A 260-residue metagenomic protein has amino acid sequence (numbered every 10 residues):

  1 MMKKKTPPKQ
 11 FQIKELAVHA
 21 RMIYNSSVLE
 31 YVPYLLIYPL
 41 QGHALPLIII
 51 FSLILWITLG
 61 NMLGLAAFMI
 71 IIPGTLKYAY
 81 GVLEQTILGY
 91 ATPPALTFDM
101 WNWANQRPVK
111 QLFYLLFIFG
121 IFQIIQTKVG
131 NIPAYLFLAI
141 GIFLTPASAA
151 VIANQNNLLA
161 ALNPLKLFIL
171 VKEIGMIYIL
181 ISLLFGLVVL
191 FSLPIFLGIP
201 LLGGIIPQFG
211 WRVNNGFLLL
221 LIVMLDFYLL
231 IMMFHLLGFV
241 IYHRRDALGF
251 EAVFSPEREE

Functional and structural regions predicted by a protein language model:
M1-P146, A150-G186, P194, F217 (+1 more regions): Helix-coil boundary and N-terminal low-complexity module in membrane systems
F196-L225: Extracellular/periplasmic helix-loop-helix junctions in multi-pass membrane proteins
